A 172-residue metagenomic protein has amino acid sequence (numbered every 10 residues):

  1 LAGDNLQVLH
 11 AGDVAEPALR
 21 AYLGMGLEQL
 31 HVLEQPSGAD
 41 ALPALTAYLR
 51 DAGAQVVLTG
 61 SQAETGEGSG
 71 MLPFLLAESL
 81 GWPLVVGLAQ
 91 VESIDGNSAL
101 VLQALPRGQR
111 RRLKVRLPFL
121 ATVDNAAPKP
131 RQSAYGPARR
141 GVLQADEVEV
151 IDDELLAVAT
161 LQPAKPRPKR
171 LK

Functional and structural regions predicted by a protein language model:
L1-D13: Small/aliphatic-rich secondary-structure junction motif
Q7-H10, T59, V86: Structural beta-sheet core signal
P17-Y48: A glycine-rich helix N-cap at a beta->alpha junction
E28, Q55-V56, P118: Conserved acidic residues
L49-Q55: Glycine-rich phosphate-binding loop signature in dinucleotide/nucleotide-binding domains
G66-W82: Short Gly/Thr/Asp-enriched flexible loops that form oxyanion-binding sites at enzyme active sites
L88-K172: Electrostatically charged, flexible surface regions
